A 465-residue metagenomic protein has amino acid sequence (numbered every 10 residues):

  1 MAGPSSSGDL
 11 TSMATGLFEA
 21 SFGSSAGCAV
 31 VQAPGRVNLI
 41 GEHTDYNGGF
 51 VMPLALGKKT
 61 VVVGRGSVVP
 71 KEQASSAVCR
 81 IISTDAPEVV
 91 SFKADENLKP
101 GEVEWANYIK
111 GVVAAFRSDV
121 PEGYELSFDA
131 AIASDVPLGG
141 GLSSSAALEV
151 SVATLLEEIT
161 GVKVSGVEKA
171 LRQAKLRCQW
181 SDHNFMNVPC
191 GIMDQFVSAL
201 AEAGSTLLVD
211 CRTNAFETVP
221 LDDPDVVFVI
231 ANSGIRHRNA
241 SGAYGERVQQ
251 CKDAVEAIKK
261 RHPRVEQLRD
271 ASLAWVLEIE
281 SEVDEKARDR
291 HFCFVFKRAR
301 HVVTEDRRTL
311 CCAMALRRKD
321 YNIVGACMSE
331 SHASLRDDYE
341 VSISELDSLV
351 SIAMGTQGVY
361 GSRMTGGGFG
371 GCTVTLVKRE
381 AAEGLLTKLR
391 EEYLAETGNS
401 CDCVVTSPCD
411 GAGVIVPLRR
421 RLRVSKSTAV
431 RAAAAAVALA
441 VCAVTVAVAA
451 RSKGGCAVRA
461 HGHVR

Functional and structural regions predicted by a protein language model:
A2-R36, I40, V61, R65-E102 (+3 more regions): C-terminal nucleotide
A26, Y46-F50, A94-E102, S134-L142 (+2 more regions): A short glycine/serine-rich beta->alpha loop
Q32, R36-V37, G41-D45, A133-V152 (+1 more regions): Glycine/serine-rich anion-binding loops at beta->alpha junctions that coordinate negatively charged ligand groups
R80-I82, E125-S134, V164-W180, G325-C327 (+3 more regions): Beta-strand segments within the central parallel beta-sheet cores of soluble alpha/beta enzyme folds
L98-E125: Contiguous domain-boundary segments centered on the initiation and propagation of an alpha-helix
S118-D129, L155-R177, K378-G398: Phosphate-handling active-site elements
G141-I230: Fold-level recognition of mixed alpha/beta catalytic cores in primary-metabolism enzymes, strongest
S425-R465: Terminal signal-anchor or tail-anchor transmembrane helices that tether membrane-associated enzymes to cellular
